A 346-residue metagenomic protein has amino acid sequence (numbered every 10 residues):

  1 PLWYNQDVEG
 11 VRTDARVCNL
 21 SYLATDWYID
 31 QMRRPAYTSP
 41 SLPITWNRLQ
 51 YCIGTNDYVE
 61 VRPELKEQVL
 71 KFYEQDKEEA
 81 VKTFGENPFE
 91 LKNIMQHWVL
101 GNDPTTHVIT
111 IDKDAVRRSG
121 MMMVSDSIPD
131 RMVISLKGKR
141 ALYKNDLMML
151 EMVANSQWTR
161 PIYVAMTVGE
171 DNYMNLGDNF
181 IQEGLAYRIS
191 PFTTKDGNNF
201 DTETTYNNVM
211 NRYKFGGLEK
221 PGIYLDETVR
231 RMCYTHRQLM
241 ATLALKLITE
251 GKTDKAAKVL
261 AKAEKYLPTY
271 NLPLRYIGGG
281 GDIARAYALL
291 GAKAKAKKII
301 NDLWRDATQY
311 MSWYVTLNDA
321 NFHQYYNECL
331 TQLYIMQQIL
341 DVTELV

Functional and structural regions predicted by a protein language model:
W3-V346: ER/secretory pathway lumenal C-terminal domains and tails of membrane proteins involved in glycoprotein biogenesis
